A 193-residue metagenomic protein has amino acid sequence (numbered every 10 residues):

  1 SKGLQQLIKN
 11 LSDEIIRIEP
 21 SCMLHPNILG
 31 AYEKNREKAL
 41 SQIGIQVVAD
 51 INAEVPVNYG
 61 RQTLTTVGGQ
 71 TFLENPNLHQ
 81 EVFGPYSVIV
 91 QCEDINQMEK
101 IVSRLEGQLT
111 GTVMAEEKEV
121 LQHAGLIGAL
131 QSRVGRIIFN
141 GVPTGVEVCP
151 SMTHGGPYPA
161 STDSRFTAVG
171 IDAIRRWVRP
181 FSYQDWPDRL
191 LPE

Functional and structural regions predicted by a protein language model:
S1-L109: NAD(P)-dependent aldehyde/semialdehyde dehydrogenase
I95-L191: C-terminal core of ALDH-fold dehydrogenases
